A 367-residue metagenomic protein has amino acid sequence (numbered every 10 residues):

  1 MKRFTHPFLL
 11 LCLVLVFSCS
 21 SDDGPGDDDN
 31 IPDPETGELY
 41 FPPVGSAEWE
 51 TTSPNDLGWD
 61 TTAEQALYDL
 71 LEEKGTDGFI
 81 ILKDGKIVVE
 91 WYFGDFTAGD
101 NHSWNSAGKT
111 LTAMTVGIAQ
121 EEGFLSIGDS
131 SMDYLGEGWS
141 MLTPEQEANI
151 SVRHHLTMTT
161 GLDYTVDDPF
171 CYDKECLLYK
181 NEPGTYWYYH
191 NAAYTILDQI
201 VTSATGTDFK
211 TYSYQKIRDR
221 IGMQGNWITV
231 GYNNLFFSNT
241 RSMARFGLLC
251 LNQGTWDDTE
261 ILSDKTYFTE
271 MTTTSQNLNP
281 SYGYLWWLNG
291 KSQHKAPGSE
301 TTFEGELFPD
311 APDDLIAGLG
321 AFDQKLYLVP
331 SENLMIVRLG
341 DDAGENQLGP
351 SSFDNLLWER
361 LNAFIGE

Functional and structural regions predicted by a protein language model:
M1-F8: Bacterial N-terminal signal peptides that target proteins for export
F8-V16: Bacterial N-terminal signal peptides
C19-T97, H102, Q120-L125, N289 (+1 more regions): N-terminal leader/targeting segments and the immediately adjacent pre-domain N-terminus
G85, H102-G128, H155, I196-V201 (+1 more regions): Active-site SXXK
A98-G99, G161-S238: Catalytic-site signature segments of enzymes, centered on catalytic residues
E122-M158, T207-N239: Active-site helix/loop module of the DD-peptidase/beta-lactamase fold, centered on the serine-lysine SxxK catalytic
G222-P330, A343-S351: Penicillin-binding protein/beta-lactamase superfamily catalytic region
E332-D341: Short, well-ordered beta-strand elements
